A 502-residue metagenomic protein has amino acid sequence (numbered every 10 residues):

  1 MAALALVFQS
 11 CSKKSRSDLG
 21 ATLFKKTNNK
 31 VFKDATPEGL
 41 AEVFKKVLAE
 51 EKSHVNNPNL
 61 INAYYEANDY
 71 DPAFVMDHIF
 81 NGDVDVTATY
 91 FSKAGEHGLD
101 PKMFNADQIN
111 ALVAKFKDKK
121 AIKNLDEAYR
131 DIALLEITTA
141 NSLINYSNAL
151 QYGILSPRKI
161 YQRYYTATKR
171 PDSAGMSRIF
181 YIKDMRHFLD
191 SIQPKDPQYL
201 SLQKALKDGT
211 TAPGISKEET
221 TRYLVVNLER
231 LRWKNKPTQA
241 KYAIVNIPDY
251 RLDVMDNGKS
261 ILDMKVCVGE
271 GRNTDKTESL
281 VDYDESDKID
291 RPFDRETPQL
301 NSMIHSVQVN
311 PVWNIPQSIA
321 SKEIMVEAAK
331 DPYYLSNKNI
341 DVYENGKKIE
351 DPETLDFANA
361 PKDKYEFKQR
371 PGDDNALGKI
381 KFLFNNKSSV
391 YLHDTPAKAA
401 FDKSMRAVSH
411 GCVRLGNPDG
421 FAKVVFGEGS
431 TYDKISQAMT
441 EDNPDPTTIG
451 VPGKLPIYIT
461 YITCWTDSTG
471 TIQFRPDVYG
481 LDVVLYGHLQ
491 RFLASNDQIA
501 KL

Functional and structural regions predicted by a protein language model:
M1-L4: Sec-dependent N-terminal signal peptides
V7-S10: C-terminal motif of bacterial Sec signal peptides marking the signal peptidase cleavage site
S12-L60, E66, I144-N145, Y161-P171 (+2 more regions): Well-ordered beta-sheet/strand-loop patches within structured domains
S12-R163: Cationic-aromatic interfacial patches
